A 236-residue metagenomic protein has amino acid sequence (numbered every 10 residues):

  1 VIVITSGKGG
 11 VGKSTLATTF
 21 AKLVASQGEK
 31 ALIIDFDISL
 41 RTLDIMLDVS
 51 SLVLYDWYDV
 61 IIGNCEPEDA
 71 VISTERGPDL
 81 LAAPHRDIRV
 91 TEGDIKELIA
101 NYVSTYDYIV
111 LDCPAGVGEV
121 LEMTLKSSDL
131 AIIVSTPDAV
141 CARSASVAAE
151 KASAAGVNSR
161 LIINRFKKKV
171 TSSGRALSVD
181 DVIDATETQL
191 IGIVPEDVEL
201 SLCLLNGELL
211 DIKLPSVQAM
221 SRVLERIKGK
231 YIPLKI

Functional and structural regions predicted by a protein language model:
V1-F36, Y102: Walker A/P-loop phosphate-binding motif and the immediately C-terminal alpha-helix
G12, I62-G63, V90-D94, D112-V117 (+1 more regions): Short secondary-structure boundary/capping elements
I33-S104, S201-L210: P-loop/Walker-type NTP enzyme "switch/lid" segment
D48-V53, K151-A152, L177-V182, E208-I212: Short, hinge-like loop/turn segments at secondary-structure boundaries
V103-S104, Y108, C113-E196, L202: Conserved catalytic-core segment of NTP-binding enzymes
C203-I236: NTP-binding/hydrolysis catalytic cores, primarily Walker-type P-loop NTPases
